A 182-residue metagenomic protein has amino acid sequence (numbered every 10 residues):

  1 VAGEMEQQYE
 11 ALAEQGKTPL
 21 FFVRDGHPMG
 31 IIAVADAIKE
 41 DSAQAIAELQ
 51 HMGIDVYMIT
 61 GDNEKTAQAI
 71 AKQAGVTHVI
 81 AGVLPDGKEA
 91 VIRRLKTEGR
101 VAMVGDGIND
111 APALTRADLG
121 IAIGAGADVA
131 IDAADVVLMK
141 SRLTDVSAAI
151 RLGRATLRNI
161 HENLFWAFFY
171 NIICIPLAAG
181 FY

Functional and structural regions predicted by a protein language model:
Q8, L12-T18, F22-E162: Conserved ATP-binding TGD loop and adjacent catalytic N/P-domain core of P-type ATPases
F165-Y182: Helix-interface capping motifs at the ends of transmembrane segments in multi-pass membrane proteins
